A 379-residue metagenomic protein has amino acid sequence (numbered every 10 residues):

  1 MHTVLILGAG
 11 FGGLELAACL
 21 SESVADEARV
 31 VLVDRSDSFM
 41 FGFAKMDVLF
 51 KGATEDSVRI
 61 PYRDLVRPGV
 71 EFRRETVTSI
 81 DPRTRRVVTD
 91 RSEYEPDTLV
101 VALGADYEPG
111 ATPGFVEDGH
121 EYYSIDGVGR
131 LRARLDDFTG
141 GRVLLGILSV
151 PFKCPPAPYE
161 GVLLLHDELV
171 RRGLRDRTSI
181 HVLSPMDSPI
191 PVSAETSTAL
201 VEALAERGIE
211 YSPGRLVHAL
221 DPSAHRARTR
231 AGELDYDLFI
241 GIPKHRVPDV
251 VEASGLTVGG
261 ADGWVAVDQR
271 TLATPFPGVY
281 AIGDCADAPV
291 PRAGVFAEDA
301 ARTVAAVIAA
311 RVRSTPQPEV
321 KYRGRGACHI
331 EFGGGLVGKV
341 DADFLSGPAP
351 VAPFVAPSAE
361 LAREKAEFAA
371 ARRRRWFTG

Functional and structural regions predicted by a protein language model:
M1-E71, S149-P191: Beta1-alpha1 glycine-rich phosphate/pyrophosphate-binding loop at the start of Rossmann-like nucleotide-binding domains
H2, P96-D97, Y236-D237: Local beta-strand N-terminus motif with an aromatic residue
R29, V70-V87, V170-D262, P316: A Rossmann-like FAD-binding core segment of flavoenzymes
V70-E160, L164-G173, I240: FAD-binding core/adjacent interface of flavoenzyme oxidoreductases
G114-T139, E233-D299, A306-A310: FAD-site-proximal beta/loop scaffold in flavoenzymes
D167, A297-R323: Internal hydrophobic alpha-helix adjacent to the cofactor/substrate pocket in enzyme cavities
G263-V279, F332-F344, P350: FAD-binding beta-loop-beta segment adjacent to the flavin cofactor pocket
G338-G379: C-terminal auxiliary extensions adjacent to catalytic cores
